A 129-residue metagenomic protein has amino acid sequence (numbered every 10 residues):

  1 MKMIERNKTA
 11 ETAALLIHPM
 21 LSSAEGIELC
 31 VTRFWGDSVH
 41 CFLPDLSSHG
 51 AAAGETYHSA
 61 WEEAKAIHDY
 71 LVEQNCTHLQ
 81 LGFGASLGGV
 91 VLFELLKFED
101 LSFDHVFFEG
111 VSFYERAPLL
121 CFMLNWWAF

Functional and structural regions predicted by a protein language model:
M1-R6: A short loop-to-beta-strand scaffold at the N-terminal edge of the catalytic core in hydrolase folds
N7-A51: Conserved HGGG/HGGXW glycine-rich cap/lid loop of the alpha/beta-hydrolase fold
I27-E28, A52-T56, A117-L120: Conserved catalytic-core motifs of eukaryotic protein kinase domains, centered on the activation segment
L29, E94-F98: Active-site signature of alpha/beta-hydrolase-fold catalytic machinery across serine- and Asp/Cys-nucleophile hydrolases
G36-C41, T77, S102-F103: A generic structural motif
F42-Q80: Active-site loop/oxyanion-hole signature of alpha/beta-hydrolase fold enzymes
F83-L92: Gly/Ala-rich beta-loop-alpha elbow adjacent to hydrolase catalytic centers
K97, H105-F129: Flexible "cap/lid" loop of the alpha/beta hydrolase fold
